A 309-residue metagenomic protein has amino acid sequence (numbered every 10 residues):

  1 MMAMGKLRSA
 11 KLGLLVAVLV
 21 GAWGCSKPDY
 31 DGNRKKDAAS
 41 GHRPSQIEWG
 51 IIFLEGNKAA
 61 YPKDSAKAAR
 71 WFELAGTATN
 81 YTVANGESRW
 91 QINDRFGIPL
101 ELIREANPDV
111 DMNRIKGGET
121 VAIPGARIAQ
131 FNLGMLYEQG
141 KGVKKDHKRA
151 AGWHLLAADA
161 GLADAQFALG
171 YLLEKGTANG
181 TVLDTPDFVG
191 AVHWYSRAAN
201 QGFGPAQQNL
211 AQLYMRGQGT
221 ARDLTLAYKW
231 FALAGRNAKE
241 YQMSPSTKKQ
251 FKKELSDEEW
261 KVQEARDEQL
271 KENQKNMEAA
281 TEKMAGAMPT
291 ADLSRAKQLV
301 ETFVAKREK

Functional and structural regions predicted by a protein language model:
A22-G24: C-terminal motif of bacterial Sec signal peptides marking the signal peptidase cleavage site
S26-P28: Bacterial signal peptide processing site
S40-H42, G56-K58, T79, G125-A126 (+10 more regions): Short helix-capping/linker turns of helical repeat alpha-solenoids
G50-N57, Q130-Q139, A168-N179, N209-R216 (+1 more regions): Hydrophobic face of amphipathic alpha-helices that form TPR/SEL1-like repeat modules and related alpha-solenoid
G76-G97, E119: Primarily a LysM-type cell-wall glycan-binding module
P245-K309: Terminal, low-structured helical/coil segments at or just beyond the last alpha-helical repeat
